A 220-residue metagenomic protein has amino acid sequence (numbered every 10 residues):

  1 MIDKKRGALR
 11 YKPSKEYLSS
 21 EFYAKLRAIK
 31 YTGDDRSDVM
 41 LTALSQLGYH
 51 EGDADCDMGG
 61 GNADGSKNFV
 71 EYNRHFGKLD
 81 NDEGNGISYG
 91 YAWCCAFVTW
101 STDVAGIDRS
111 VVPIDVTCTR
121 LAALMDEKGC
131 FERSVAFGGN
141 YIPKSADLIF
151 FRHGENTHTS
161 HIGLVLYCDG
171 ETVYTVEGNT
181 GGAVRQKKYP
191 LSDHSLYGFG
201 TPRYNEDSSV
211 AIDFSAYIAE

Functional and structural regions predicted by a protein language model:
I2-A105, A216-A219: N-terminal capping segments
R6-G7, G65, G139, E171 (+1 more regions): Intrinsic-disorder/low-complexity loop/linker signature
G7, L191-E220: Low-complexity, Gly/Ser/Thr/Pro-rich intrinsically disordered linker/tail segments
M40, V173, L196-Y197: A broad, low-specificity signal marking well-ordered, structured residues that form hydrophobic/aromatic
Y49, G181, N205: Short loop/turn segments at secondary-structure transitions that flank enzyme active sites
G84-S88, I107-G182: ...with weaker cross-activation on analogous glycine-rich loops/strands in unrelated enzymes
G181-Y189: Catalytic alpha/beta core of large soluble enzyme barrels
